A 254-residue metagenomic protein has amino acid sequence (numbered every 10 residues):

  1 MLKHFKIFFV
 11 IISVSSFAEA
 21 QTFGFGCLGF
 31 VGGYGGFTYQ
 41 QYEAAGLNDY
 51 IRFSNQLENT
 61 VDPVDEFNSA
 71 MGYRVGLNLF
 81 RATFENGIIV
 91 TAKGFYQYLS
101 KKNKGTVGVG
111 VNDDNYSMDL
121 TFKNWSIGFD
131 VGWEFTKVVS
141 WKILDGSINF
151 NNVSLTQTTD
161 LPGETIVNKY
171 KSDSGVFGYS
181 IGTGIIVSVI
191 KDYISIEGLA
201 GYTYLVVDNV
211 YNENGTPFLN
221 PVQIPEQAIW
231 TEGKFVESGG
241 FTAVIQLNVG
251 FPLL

Functional and structural regions predicted by a protein language model:
M1-K6, Q21: Positively charged n-region of N-terminal signal peptides that target proteins for export
H4-S15: Sec-dependent N-terminal signal peptides
S16-A20: Sec/Tat signal peptide C-region and signal peptidase I cleavage site
Q21-V31, F84-A92, W125, K137-L144 (+2 more regions): Outer-envelope beta-barrel architecture signal
F37, Y73-A82, G94-Y96, I127-W133 (+5 more regions): Residues on the lipid-exposed face of transmembrane beta-strands in outer-membrane beta-barrel proteins
T38-M71, Q97-N124, I148-G178, L205-V244: Extracellular/periplasm-exposed beta-strand and loop segments of Gram-negative cell-envelope proteins, dominated by
I190-N214: Intrinsically disordered, low-complexity segments enriched in Gly and acidic/Ser/Thr residues that form flexible
